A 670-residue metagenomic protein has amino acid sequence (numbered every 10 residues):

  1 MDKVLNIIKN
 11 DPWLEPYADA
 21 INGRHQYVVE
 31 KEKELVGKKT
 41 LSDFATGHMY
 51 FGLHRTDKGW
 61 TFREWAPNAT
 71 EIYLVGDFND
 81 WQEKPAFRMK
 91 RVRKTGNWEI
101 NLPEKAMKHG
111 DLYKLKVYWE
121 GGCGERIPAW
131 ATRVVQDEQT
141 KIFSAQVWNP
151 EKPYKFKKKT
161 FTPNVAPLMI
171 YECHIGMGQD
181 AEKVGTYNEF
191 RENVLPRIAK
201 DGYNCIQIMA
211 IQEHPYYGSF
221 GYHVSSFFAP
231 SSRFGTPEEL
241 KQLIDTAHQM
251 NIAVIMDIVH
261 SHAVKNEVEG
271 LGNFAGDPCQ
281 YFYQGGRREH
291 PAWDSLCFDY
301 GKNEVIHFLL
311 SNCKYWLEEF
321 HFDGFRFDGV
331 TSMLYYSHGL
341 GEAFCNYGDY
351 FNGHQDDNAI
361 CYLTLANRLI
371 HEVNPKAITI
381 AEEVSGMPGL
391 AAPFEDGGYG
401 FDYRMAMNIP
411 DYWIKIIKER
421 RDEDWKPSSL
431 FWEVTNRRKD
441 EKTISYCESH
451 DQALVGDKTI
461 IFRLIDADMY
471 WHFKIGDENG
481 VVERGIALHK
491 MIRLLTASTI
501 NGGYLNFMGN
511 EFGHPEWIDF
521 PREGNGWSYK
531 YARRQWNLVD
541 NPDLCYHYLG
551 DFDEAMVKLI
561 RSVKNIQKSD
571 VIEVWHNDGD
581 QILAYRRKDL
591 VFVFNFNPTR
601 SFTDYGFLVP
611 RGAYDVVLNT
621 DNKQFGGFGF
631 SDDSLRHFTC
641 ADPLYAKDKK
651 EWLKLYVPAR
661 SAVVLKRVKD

Functional and structural regions predicted by a protein language model:
M1-T61, Q82-K84, R88-E172, M177 (+3 more regions): The feature marks proteins involved in alpha-glucan
F62-A66, I72, G76, N597-A613: Surface-exposed beta-strand/loop patches in extracellular or lumenal glycoproteins
E64, L115, C173, I198 (+13 more regions): Conserved, mostly hydrophobic/aromatic
H109-Y113, K588-L590, D633-D670: C-terminal beta-strand-rich structural cap/linker in extracellular carbohydrate-active enzymes
V135, P153, K157-V165, I170 (+4 more regions): Substrate-binding/active-site clefts of carbohydrate-active enzymes
G178, Y350-Q355, I475-R484, N537-H547 (+1 more regions): Active-site rim elements
H321-D323, G341-Y529, R561-G606, A613 (+2 more regions): Conserved alpha/beta catalytic core and glycan-binding cleft of carbohydrate-active enzymes
N367-R368, N374-P375, R534-E573, V664: Aromatic- and carboxylate-lined catalytic core of secreted/periplasmic carbohydrate-active enzymes
